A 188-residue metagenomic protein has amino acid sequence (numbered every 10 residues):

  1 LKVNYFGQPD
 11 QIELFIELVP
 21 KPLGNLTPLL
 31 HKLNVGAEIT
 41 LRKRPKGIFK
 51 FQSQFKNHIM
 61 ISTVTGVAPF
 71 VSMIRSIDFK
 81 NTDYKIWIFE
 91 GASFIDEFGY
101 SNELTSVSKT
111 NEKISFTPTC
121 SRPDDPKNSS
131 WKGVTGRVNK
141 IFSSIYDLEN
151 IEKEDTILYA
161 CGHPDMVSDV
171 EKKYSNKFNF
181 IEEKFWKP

Functional and structural regions predicted by a protein language model:
L1-V35: Ferredoxin-reductase
K46-F55: Short, Lys/Arg- and Gly-enriched loop/turn segments at beta-strand edges
H58-I61, Y159: Conserved beta-strand elements of the Class I
T63-A68: Ser/Thr-glycine-rich phosphate-binding loops at phosphate-binding pockets of nucleotides, nucleotide cofactors
P69-F79: Histidine-anchored nucleotide/phosphate-binding helix
F89, D96-P188: Reductase modules of NAD(P)H-dependent flavoproteins
